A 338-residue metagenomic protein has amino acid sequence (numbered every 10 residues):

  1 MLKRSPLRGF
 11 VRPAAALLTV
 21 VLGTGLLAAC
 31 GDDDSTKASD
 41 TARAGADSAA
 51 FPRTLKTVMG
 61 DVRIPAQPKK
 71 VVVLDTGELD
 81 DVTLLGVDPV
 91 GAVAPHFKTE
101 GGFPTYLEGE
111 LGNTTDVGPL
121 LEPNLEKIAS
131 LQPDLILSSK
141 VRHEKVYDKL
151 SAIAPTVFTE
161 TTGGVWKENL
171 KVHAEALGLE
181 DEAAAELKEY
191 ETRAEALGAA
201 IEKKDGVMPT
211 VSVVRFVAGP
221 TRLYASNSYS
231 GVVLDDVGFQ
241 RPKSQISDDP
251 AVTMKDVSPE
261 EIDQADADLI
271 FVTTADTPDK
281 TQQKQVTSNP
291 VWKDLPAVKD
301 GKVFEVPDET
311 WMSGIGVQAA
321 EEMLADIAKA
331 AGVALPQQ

Functional and structural regions predicted by a protein language model:
L2-G77, E182-S212, A275-Q283, K299 (+1 more regions): Bacterial Sec-exported substrate-binding components of ABC uptake systems
M59, V117-E126, D249-S258: Short helix-initiation/N-cap motifs at beta->coil->alpha
E78-K127: A short, structured surface patch at a secondary-structure boundary
F97, L223-M254: Alpha-helical, coiled-coil/dimerization segments enriched in small aliphatic residues
Q132-L137, P155, I262, D266-I270: Proline-aspartate-enriched helix->loop->beta-strand connector
K145-A218, G314-Q338: Extracytoplasmic substrate-binding proteins
D205-V207, A251-T274: Ligand-binding pocket segment of bilobal, Venus flytrap-like solute-binding proteins
D266-Q338: Structured C-terminal subdomain patch of bacterial secreted/periplasmic proteins
